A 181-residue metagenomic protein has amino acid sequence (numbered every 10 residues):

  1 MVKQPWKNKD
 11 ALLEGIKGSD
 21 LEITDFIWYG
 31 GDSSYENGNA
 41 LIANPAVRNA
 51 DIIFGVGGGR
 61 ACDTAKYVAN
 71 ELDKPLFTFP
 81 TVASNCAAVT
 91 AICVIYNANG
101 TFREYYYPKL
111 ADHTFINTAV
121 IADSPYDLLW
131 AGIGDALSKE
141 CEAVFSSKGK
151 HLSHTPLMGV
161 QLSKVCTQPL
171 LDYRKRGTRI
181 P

Functional and structural regions predicted by a protein language model:
M1-I52: ATP/NTP phosphate-donor binding region
K7-D10, Y35, R60-Y67, N85-V89: Short glycine/serine/threonine-rich phosphate/pyrophosphate-binding segments that cradle anionic phosphate groups
N8, L12, N37, L41 (+4 more regions): General structural feature for long, well-ordered alpha-helical segments within catalytic domains of soluble enzymes
D25-I27, F54, T78-F79, I116: General beta-strand structural signal in soluble alpha/beta enzymes
A43-I53, N97-Y106: A polyampholytic, Gly/Pro-enriched intrinsically disordered region
P45-V68, L72-V82: A short, small-residue-rich loop immediately preceding and capping a beta-strand
E71-C166: A glycine/threonine-rich phosphate-anchoring loop and its flanking beta-alpha core in nucleotide/phosphate-binding
T167-P181: Oxyanion-binding "anion nests"
